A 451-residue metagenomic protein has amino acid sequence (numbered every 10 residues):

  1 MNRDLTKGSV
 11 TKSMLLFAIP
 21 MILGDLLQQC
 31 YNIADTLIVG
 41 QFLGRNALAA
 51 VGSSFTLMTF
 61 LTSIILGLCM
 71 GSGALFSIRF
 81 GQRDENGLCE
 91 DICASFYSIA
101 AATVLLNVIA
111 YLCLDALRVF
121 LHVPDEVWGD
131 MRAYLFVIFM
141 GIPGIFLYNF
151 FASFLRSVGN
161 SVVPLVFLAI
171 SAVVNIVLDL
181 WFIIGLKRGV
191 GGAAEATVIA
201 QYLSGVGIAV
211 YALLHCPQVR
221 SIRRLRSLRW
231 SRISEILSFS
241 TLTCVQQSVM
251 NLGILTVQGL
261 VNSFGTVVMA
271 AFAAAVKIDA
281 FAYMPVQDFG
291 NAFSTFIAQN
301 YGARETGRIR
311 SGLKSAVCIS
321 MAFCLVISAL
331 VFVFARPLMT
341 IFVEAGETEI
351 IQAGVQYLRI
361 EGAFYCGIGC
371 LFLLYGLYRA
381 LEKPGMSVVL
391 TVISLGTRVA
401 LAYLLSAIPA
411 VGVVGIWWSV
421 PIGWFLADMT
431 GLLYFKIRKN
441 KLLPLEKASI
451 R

Functional and structural regions predicted by a protein language model:
M1-A18, F76-P143, G185-T241, I297-F364 (+1 more regions): Short alpha-helical transmembrane segments in multi-pass integral membrane proteins
L5-L43, T56-G71, L75, A100-N107 (+4 more regions): N-terminal transmembrane alpha-helices
L16-D35, V137, Y148, S171 (+5 more regions): Transmembrane helical elements of multi-pass membrane transporters/channels
C30-A49, R118-D125, W181-R188, S248-K277 (+5 more regions): Helix-terminus/linker motif at the lipid-water interface of multi-pass membrane proteins
R45-T56, L135, A194, T266-F281 (+2 more regions): Small-residue hotspots at the loop-to-helix junctions and early N-terminal turns of transmembrane alpha-helices
L48-V108, I145-P164, A271-A335, I368-L390: Small-residue-rich hydrophobic transmembrane alpha-helices
F60-S63, N175-D179, G205-A209, F281-M284 (+3 more regions): Hydrophobic transmembrane alpha-helices of multi-pass small-molecule transporters
C69, V137-R156, P164-A172, A193-I208 (+4 more regions): Short runs within selected transmembrane alpha-helices of multi-pass transporters and secretion channels
